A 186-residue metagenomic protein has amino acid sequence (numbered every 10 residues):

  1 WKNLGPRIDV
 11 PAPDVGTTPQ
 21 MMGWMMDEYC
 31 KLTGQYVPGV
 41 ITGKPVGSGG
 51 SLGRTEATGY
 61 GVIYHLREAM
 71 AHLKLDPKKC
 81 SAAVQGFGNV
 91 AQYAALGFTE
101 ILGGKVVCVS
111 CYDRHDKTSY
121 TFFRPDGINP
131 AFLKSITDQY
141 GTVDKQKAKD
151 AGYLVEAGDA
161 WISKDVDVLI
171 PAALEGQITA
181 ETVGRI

Functional and structural regions predicted by a protein language model:
W1-P77: Glycine/serine-rich phosphate-binding loop and adjoining beta1-alpha1 elements at the start of nucleotide-handling
L4-R7, L75-C80, K164-V166, G184-I186: Short, surface-exposed connector motifs at secondary-structure boundaries
P19, Q92, Q177-A180: Loop/helix-junction capping segments adjacent to catalytic residues or to phosphate/diphosphate-binding pockets
P45, G53-I162: Glycine-rich phosphate/diphosphate-binding loop of Rossmann-like nucleotide-binding domains
A83, V168-I170: Structural motif
V155-V168, G176-I186: Rossmann-fold NAD(P) dinucleotide-binding segment
